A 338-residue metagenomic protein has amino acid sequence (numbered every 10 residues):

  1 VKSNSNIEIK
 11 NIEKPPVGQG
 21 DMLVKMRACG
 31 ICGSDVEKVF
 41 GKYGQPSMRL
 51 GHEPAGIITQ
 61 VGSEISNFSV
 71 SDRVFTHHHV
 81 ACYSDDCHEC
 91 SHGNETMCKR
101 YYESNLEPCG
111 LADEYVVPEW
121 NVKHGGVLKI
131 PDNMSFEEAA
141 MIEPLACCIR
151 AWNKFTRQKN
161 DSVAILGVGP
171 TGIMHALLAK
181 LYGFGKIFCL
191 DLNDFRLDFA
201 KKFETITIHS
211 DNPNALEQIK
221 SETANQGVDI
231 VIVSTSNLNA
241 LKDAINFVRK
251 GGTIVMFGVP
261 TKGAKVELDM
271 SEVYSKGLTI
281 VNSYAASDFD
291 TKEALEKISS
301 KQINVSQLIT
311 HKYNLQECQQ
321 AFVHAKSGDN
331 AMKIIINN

Functional and structural regions predicted by a protein language model:
E13-C29, K42-H88, P131: Glycine-rich beta-strand-centered segment in the early N-terminal region that forms part of a ligand/cofactor-binding
Y83-L166: NAD(P)H dinucleotide-binding glycine-rich loop of Rossmann-like/cofactor-binding domains, especially the beta1-alpha1
D132-P213, E217: Mid-domain Rossmann-like dinucleotide-binding core that forms the NAD(H)/NADP(H) cofactor-binding site
F155-T156, D198, F203-T279: Glycine-rich cofactor phosphate-binding loops and adjacent beta1-alpha1 units of small-molecule cofactor enzyme domains
L192-N193, P260, A286: Residues in the short beta-alpha loop(s) of Rossmann-like NAD(P)-binding domains
P213, K242-N246, D288-N338: C-terminal hydrophobic helical "lid"/dimerization subdomain of Rossmann-like NAD(P)H-dependent oxidoreductases
